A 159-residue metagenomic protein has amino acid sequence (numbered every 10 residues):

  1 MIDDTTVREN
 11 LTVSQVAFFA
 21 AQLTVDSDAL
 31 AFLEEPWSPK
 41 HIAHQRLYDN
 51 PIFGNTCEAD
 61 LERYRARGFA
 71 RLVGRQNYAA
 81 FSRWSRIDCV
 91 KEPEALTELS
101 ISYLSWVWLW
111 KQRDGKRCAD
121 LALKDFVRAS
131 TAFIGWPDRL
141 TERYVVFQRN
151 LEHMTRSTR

Functional and structural regions predicted by a protein language model:
M1-D4: N-terminal export signals and maturation junctions of secreted/periplasmic proteins
T6-N10, P93, G115-D120: Short helix-to-loop capping/linker segments positioned immediately adjacent to catalytic or ligand/cofactor-binding
E9-A17, R63, L96-I101, K124 (+1 more regions): Soluble non-cytosolic domains of exported or imported proteins
A17-W110: Peptidoglycan-targeting cell-wall enzymes and recognition modules
L23-D26, C118-R139: Acidic helix/loop microenvironments that form the catalytic cleft of cell-wall polysaccharide enzymes
D26-L30, Q76, W110-R117, P137 (+2 more regions): A generic secondary-structure signal for well-formed alpha-helical elements
L99-S102, R113-L123: C-terminal folded domains that constitute the principal catalytic or ligand-binding module of multi-domain proteins
A132-R159: Low-complexity, Gly/Ser/Thr/Pro-rich intrinsically disordered linker/tail segments
